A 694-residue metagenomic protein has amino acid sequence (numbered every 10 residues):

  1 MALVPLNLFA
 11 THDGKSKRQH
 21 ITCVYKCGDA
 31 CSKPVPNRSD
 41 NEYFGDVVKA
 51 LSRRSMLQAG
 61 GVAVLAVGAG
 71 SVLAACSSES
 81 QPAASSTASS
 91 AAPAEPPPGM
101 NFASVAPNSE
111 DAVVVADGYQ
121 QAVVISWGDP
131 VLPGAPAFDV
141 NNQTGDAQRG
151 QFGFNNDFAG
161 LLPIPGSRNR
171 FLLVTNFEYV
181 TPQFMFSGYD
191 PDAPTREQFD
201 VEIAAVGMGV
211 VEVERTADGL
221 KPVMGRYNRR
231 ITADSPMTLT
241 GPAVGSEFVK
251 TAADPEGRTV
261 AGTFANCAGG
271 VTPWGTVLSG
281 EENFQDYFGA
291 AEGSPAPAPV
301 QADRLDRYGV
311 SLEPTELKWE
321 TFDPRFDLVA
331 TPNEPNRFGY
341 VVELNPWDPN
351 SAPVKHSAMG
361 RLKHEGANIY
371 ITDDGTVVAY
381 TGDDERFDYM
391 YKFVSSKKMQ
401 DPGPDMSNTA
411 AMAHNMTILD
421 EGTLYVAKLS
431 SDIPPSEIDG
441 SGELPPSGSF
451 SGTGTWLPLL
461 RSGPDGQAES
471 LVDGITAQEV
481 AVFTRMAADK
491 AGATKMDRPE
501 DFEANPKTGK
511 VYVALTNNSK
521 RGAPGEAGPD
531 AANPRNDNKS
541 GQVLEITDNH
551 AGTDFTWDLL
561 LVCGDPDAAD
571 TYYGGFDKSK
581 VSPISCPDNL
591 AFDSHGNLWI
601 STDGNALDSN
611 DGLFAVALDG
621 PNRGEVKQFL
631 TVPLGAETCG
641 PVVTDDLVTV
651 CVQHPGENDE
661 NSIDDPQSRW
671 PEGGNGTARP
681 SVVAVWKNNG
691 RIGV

Functional and structural regions predicted by a protein language model:
M1-L51: N-terminal secretory signal peptides
E42-V67: N-terminal secretory signal peptides and thylakoid transit peptides that target proteins across membranes
A74-A75: C-terminal motif of bacterial Sec signal peptides marking the signal peptidase cleavage site
P97-P273, S279-N283, P295-R304, Y308-N345 (+8 more regions): Long, well-ordered hydrophobic secondary-structure segments characteristic of membrane-embedded and membrane-proximal
A112-S126, G134-A147, D218-G257, L344-R361 (+4 more regions): Blade-edge beta-strand/turn elements of extracellular beta-propeller and related beta-sheet repeat scaffolds
A147-L161, P255-A268, D489-D501, F576-A591 (+1 more regions): Signature of short aromatic-glycine-proline-rich micro-motifs recurring in repeat-based ectodomains
V206-V213, R337-P346, V394, K539-D548 (+2 more regions): Beta-propeller blade signature
E343, F387-A488: Extended catalytic-interface subdomain
